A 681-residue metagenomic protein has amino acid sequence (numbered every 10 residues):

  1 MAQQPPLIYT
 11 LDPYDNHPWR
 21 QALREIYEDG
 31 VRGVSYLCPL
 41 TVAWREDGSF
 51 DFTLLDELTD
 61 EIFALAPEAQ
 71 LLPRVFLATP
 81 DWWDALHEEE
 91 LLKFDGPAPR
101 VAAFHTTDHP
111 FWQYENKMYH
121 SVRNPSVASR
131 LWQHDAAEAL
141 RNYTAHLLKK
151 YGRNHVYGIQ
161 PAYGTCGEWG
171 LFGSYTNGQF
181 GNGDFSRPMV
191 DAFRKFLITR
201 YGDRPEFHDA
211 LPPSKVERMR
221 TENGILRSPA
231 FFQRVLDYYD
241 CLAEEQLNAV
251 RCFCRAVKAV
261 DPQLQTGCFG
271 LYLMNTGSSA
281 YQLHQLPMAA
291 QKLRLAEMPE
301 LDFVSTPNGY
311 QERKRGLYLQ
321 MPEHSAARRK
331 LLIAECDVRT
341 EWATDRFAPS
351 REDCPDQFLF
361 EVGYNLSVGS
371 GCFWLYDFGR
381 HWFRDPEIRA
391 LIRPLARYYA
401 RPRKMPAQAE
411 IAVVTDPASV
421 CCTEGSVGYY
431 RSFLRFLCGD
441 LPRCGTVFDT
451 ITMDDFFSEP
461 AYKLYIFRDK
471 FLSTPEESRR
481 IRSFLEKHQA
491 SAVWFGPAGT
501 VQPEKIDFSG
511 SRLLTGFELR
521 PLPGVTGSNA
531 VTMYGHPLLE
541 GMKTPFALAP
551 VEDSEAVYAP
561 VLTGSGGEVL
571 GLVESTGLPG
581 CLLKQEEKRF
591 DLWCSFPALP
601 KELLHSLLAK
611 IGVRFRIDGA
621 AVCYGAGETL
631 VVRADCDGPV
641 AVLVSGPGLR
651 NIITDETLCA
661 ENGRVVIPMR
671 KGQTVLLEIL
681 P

Functional and structural regions predicted by a protein language model:
M1-W19, Y27, V31-R32, I411: An acidic-aromatic substrate-binding cleft motif
P6-D15, L37-T53, N116-E138, A230-N248 (+7 more regions): The substrate-binding groove and active-site-proximal loops of carbohydrate-active enzymes, especially glycoside
W19-D108, D135, T144-L148, F253-V260 (+1 more regions): Aromatic-lined substrate-binding rim segments of carbohydrate-active enzymes
I62, I159, D203, V257 (+3 more regions): Conserved, mostly hydrophobic/aromatic
E88-L301: Polysaccharide-binding and catalytic clefts of secreted carbohydrate-active enzymes
D261, G267-F436, P523-G524, N529-Y558 (+3 more regions): Hydrophobic targeting/anchoring helices
Q285-L295, C438-E459: A short, well-structured beta->alpha microelement
C354, R468-P681: A conserved amphipathic helix/loop scaffold that creates a polar/acidic microenvironment used either to coordinate
